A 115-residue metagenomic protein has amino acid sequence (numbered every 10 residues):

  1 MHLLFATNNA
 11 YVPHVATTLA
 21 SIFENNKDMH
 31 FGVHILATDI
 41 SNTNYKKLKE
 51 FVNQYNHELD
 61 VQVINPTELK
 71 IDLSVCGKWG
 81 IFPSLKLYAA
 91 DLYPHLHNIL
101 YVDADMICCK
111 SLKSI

Functional and structural regions predicted by a protein language model:
M1-I115: Glycosyltransferase catalytic domains, chiefly GT-A lineage
